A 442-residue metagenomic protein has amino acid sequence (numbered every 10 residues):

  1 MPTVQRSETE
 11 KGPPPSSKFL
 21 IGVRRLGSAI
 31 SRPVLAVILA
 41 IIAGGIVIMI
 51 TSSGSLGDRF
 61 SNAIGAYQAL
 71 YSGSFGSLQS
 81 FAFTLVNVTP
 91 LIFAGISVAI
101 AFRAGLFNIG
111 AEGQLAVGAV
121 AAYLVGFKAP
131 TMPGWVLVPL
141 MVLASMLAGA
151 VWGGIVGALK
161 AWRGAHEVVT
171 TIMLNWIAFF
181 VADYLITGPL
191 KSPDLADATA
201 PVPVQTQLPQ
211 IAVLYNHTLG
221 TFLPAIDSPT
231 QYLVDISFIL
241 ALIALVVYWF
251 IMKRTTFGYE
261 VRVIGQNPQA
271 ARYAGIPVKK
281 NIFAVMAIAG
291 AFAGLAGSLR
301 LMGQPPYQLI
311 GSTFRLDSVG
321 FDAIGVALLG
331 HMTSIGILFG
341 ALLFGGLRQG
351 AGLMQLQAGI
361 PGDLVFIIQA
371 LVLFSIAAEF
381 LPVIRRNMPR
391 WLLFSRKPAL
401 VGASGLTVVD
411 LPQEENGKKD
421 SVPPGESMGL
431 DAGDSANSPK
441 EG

Functional and structural regions predicted by a protein language model:
M1-L39, G45, M49-I50, I64 (+4 more regions): Cytosolic-side transmembrane-helix boundaries in multi-pass membrane proteins
G22-S31, F102-G110, M132-T206, R254 (+2 more regions): Short loop segments and helix-boundary regions at transmembrane helix junctions of multi-pass inner-membrane proteins
P33-M49, L91-V98, A119-V125, S145-G149 (+7 more regions): Hydrophobic core segments of alpha-helical transmembrane domains in multi-pass membrane transport and ion-translocation
A43-Y71, L190-V202: Interfacial/capping segments of alpha-helical transmembrane domains
I48-S53, A69-A129, V142-T171, A270 (+3 more regions): Single transmembrane alpha-helix segments in multi-pass membrane proteins
S74-L78, T171, N175-M252: Transmembrane helix-bundle core of multi-pass membrane transporters and related energy-transducing complexes
V151, Y215-T221, P229-Y307, S334-I335 (+1 more regions): Helix-loop-helix "hairpin" substructures at the membrane interface of multi-pass membrane proteins
A287-A370: Transmembrane alpha-helical segments in multi-pass inner-membrane proteins
